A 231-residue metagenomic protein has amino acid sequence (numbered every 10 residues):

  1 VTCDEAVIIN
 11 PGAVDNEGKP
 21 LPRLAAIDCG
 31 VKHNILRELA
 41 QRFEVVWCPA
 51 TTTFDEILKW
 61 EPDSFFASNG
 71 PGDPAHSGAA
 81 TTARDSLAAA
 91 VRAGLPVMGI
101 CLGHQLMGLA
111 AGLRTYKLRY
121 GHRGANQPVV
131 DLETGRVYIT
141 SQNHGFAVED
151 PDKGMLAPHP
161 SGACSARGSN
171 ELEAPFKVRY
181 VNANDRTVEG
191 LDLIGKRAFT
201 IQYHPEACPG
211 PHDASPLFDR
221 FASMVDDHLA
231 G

Functional and structural regions predicted by a protein language model:
V1-W60, G72-P74, T82, S169 (+2 more regions): RNA-binding accessory domains that recognize and position tRNA/RNA substrates
L21-A25, E44, P96, I139 (+1 more regions): Residues that mark the start of a beta-strand
R23-D28, T140-S141, F199-Y203: Active-site-proximal beta-strand elements of phosphoester/diester hydrolases
D63-S64: Short, Asp-centered acidic motifs that coordinate Mg2+ and/or phosphate in catalytic or ligand-binding sites
N69-P151, P211-R220, V225: Cysteine-nucleophile active-site neighborhood
R136-G195: Catalytic beta-strand/loop cores that center a nucleophilic Ser/Cys/Thr and support acyl-enzyme chemistry
